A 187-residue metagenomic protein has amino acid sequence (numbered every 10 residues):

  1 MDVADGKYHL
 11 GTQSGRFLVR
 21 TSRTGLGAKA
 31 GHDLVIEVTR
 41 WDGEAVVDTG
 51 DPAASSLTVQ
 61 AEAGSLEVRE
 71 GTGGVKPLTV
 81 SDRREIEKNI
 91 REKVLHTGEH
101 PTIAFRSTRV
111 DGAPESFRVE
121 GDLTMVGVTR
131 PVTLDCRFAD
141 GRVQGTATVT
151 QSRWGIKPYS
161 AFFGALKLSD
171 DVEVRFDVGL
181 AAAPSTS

Functional and structural regions predicted by a protein language model:
M1-S187: Low-complexity, acidic/polar, glycine-enriched regions of mature
